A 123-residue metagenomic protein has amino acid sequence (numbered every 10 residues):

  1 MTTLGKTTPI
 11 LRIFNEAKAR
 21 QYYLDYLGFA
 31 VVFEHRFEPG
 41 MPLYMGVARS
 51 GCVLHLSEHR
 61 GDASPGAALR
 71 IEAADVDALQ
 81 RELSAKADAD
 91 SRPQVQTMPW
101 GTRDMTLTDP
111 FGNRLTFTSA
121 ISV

Functional and structural regions predicted by a protein language model:
M1-R20, A67-L69, S119-V123: N-terminal beta-strand motif that seeds the catalytic metal site of vicinal oxygen chelate
I10-V53: Core segments of cupin and vicinal oxygen chelate
F14-A17, L69-R114: Vicinal oxygen chelate
A30-F33, L56, S91-Q94: A short linear hydrophobic-aromatic micro-motif
E38-P42, A63-P65, M98-R103: Short acidic/glycine-enriched loop/turn segments that link adjacent beta-strands
G46-S50, L107-P110, A120: Active-site beta-strand termini and strand-to-loop segments that position acidic
L54-S57, T106, L115-T116: Conserved beta-strand in the GNAT
E58-H59, K86, T97, S119-S122: Acetyl-CoA-dependent GNAT
